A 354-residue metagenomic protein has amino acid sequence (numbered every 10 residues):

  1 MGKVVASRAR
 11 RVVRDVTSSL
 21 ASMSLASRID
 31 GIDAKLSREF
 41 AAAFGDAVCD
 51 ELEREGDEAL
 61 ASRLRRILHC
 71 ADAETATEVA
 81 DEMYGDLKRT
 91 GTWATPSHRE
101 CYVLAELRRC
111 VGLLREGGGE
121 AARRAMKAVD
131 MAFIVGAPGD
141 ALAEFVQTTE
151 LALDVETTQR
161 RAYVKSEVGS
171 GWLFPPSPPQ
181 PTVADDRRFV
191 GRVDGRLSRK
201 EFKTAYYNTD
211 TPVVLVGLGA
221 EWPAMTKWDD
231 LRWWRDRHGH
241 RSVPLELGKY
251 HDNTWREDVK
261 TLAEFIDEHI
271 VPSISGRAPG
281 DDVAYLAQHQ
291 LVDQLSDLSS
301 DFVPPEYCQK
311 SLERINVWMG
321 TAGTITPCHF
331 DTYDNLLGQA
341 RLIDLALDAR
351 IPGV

Functional and structural regions predicted by a protein language model:
G2-V354: N-terminal accessory scaffold of Fe(II)-dependent oxygenases
